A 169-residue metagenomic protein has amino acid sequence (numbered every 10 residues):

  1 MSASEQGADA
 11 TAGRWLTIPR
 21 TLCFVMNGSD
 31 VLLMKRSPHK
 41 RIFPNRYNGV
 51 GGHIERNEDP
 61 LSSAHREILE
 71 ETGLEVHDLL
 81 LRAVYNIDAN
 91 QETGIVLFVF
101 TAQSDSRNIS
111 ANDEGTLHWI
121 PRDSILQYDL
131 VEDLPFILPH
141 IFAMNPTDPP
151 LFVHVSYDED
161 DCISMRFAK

Functional and structural regions predicted by a protein language model:
E5-L32: Conserved N-terminal beta-strand and adjoining loop/helix that marks the start of the Nudix/MutT-like hydrolase domain
T11, R82-A89: Short, solvent-exposed loop/turn elements at beta->coil junctions and helix N-caps that rim active or binding pockets
P19-T21, S29, F98, G115 (+2 more regions): Change "...and in nucleic-acid phosphodiester-cleaving endonucleases..." to "...and in nucleic-acid processing enzymes
S37: Short, His- and charge-rich active-site/binding loops that engage polyanionic ligands
R41-N45: A conserved beta-turn-beta hairpin within the catalytic core of GNAT-like acetyltransferases that forms part
I54-H77, I87-I141, I163-K169: Unchanged
A143-K169: Charged phosphate-binding loop/patch that engages nucleotide di/tri-phosphates or the phosphate backbone of nucleic
